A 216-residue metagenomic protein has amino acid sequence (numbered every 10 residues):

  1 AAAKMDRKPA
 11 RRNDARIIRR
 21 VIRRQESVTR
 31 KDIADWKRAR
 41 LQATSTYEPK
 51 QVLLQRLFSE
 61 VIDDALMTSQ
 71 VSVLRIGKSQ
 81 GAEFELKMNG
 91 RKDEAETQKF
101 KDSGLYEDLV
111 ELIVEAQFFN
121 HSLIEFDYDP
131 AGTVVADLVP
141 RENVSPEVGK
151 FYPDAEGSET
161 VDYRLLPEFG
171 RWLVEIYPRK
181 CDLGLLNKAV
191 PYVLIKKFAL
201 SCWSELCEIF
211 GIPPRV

Functional and structural regions predicted by a protein language model:
A1-K101: Extended, helix-rich architectural segments
I22-V28, R38-T44, M88-V216: Structured, contiguous alpha/beta core segments that scaffold functional sites
